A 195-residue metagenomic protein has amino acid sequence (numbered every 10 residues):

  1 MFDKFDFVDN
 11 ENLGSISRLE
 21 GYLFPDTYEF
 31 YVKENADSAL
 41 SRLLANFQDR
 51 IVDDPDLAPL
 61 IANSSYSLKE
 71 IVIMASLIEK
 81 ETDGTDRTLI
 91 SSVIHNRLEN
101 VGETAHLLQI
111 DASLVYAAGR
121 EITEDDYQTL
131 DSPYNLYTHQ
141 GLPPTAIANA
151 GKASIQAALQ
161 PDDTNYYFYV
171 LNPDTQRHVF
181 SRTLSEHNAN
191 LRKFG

Functional and structural regions predicted by a protein language model:
D3-G195: Bacterial extracytoplasmic/cell-wall-associated proteins, especially those involved in peptidoglycan
